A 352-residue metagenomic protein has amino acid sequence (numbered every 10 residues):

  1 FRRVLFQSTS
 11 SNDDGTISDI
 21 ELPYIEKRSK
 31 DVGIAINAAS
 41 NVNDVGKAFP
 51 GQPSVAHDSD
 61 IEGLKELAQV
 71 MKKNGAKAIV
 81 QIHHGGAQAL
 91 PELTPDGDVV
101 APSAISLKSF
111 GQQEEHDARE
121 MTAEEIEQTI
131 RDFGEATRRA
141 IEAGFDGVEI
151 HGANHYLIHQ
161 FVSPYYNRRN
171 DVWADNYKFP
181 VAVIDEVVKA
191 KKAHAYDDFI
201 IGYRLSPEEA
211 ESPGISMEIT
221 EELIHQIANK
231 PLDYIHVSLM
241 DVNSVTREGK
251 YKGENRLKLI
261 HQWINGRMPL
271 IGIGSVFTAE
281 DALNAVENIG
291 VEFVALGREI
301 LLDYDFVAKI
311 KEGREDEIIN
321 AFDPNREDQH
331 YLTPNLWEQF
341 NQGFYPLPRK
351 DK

Functional and structural regions predicted by a protein language model:
F1-L5: Short, small-residue-biased leader/transition segments that mark boundaries at the very start of proteins
F6-K352: Flavin-dependent oxidoreductase catalytic cores
